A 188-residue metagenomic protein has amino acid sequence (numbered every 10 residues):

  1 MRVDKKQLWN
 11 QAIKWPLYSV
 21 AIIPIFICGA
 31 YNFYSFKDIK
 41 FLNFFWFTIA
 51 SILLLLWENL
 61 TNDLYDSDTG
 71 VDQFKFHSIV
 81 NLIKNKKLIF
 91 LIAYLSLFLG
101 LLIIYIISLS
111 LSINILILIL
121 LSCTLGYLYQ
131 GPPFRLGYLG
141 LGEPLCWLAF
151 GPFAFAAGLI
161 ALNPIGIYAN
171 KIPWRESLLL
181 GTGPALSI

Functional and structural regions predicted by a protein language model:
M1, K5, V71, S78 (+3 more regions): Juxtamembrane loop-helix boundary motifs flanking transmembrane segments in multi-pass membrane proteins
M1-W46, E58, F134-L136, C146-A149 (+2 more regions): Topogenic membrane-insertion module of multi-pass membrane proteins
R2, V80-G166: Intramembrane alpha-helical segments
I13, D66, E143: Residue-level signal for inorganic ion chemistry
P16-V20, L42-W46, L91-L95, N114-L118 (+2 more regions): Alpha-helical transmembrane segments of integral membrane proteins
I25-I27, F36-T61, L116-T124, N170-I188: Membrane-embedded alpha-helical segments that form the functional core of polytopic membrane enzymes, especially those
L54-F98: Aspartate-rich (DDxxD/NDxxD/DxxxD) Mg2+/diphosphate-binding motifs and their adjoining helix-loop segments
